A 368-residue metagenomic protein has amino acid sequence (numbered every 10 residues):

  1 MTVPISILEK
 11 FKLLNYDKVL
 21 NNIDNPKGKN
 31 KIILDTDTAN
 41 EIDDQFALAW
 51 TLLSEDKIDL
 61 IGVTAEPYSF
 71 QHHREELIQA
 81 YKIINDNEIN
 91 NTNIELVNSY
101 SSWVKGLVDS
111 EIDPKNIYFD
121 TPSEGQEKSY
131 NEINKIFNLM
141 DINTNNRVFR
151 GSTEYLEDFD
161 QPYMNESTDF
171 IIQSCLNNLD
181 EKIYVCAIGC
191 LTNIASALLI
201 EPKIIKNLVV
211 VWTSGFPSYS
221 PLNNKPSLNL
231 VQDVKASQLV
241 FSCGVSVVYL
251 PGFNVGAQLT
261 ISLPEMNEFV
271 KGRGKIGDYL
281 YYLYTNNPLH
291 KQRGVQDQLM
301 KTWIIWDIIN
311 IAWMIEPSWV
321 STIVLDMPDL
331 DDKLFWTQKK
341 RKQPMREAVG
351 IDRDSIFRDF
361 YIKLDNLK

Functional and structural regions predicted by a protein language model:
T2-K368: N-terminal acidic, glycine/proline-rich low-complexity segments
